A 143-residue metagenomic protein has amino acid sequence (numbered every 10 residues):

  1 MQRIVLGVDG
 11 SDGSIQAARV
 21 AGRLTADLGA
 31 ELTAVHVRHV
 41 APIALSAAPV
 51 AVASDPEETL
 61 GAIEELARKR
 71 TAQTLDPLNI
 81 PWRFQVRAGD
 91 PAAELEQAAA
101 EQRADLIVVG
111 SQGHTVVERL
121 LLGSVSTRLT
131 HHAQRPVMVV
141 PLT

Functional and structural regions predicted by a protein language model:
Q2-A53, L78-I80, Q102: Small/aliphatic-rich secondary-structure junction motif
V20-R23, Q73-I107: Structural beta-alpha unit
T33-V35, R83-R87, M138: General small-molecule cofactor/ligand-binding pocket signal
H36-V37, G110-Q112, P141-L142: Short secondary-structure boundary segments
V52-L66: A short acidic, glycine-rich active-site loop that binds or catalyzes chemistry on phosphate/adenosine moieties
L66, V86-D90, Q112, T143: Short beta->alpha linker loops
L106-H131: Glycine-rich, Arg-bearing micro-motifs that act as flexible, cationic patches
H132-L142: Short, acidic/small-residue loops that bind anionic groups at enzyme active sites
